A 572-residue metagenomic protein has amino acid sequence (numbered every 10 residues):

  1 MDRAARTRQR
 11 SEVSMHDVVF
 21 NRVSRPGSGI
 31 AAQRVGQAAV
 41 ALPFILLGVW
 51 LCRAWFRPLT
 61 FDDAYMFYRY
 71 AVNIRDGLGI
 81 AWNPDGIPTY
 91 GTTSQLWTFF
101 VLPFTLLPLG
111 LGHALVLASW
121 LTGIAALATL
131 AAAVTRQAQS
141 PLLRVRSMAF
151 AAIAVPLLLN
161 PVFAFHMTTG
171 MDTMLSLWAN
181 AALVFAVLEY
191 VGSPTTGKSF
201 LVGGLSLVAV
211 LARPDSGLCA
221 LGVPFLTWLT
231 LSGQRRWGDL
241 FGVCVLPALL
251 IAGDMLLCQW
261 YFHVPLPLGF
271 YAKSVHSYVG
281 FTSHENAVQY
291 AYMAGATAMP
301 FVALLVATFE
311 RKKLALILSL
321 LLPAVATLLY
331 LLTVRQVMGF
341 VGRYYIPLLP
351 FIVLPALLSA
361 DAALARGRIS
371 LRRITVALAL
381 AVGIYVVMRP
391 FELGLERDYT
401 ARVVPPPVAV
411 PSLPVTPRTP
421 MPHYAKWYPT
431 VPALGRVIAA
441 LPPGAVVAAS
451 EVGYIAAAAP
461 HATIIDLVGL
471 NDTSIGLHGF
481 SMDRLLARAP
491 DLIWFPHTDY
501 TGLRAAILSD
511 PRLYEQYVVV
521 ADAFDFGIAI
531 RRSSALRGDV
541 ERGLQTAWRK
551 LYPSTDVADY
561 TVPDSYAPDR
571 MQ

Functional and structural regions predicted by a protein language model:
R3-R6, R10-S11, V23, P411-Q572: C-terminal luminal/periplasmic domains and tails of membrane-associated envelope-modifying transferases
A5, V40-P43, R144-A152, C244-A252 (+5 more regions): Signature aromatic-anchored transmembrane alpha helix within multi-pass, membrane-resident enzymes that catalyze glycan
F56, M66, Y70-D76, P88 (+5 more regions): Membrane-lumen/periplasm interface segments of specific transmembrane helices in polyprenyl phosphate-linked
F67, M167, L175, A212-P214 (+3 more regions): Hydrophobic/aromatic-rich transmembrane helices and adjacent perimembrane loops
L117-P141, A181-A182, A186: Transmembrane-helix motifs of polytopic, lipid-linked glycan transferases
L127-V134, V223-L229, Y292-L328, A356-S359 (+1 more regions): Hydrophobic, aromatic-rich transmembrane alpha-helices and their immediate juxtamembrane boundary segments
L142-R144, L183-L201, W228-L229, Q234 (+1 more regions): Membrane-interface transmembrane helices that cradle and orient dolichyl/undecaprenyl
I153-L158, A181, K198-R213, A220-F225 (+3 more regions): Membrane-interface alpha helices of multi-pass inner-membrane proteins
